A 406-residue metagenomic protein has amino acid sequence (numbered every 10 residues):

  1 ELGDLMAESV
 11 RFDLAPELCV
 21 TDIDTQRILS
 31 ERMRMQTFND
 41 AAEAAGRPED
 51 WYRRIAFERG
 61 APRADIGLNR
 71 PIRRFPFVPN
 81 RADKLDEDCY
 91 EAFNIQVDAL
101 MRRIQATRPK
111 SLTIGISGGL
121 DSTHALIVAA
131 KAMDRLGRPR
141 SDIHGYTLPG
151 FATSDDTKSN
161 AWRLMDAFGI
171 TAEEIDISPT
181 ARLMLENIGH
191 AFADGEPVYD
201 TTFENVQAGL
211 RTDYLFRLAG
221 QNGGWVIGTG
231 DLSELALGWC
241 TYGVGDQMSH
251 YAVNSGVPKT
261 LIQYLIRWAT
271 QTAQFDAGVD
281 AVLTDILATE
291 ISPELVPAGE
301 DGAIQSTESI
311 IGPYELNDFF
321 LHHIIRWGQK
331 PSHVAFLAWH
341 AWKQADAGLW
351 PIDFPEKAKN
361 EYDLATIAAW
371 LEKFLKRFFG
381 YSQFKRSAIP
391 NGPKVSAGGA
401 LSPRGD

Functional and structural regions predicted by a protein language model:
E1-M6: Short, glycine-anchored, charge-dense loop/turn motifs used at functional sites
E8-S9, L14-L18, T25-G118, S122-D406: ATP/NTP-dependent adenylation/nucleotidyl-transfer catalytic domains that generate, transfer, or process NMP-activated
